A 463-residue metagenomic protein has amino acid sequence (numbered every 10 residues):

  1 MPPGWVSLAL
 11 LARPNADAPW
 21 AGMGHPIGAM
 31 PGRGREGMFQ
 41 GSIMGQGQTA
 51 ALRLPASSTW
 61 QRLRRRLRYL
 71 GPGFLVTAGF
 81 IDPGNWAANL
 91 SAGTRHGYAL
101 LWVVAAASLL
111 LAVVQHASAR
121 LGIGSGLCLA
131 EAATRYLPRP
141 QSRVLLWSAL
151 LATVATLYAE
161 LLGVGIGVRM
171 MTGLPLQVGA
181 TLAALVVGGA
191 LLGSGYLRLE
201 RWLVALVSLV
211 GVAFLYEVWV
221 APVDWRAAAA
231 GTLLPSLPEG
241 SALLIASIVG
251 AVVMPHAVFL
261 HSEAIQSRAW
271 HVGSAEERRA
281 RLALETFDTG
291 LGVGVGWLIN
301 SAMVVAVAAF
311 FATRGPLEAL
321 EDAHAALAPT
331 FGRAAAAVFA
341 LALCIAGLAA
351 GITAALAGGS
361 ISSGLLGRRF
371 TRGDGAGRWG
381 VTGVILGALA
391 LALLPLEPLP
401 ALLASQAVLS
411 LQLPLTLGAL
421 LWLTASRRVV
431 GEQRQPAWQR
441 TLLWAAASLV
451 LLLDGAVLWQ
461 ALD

Functional and structural regions predicted by a protein language model:
M38-G84, P140, L244, G273 (+1 more regions): Membrane-interface "cap" regions at the ends of multi-pass membrane proteins
T49-P55, A88-G93, H116-Q141, I166 (+3 more regions): Flexible loop linkers connecting adjacent transmembrane helices in multi-pass alpha-helical membrane transporters
V76-T77, V103-Y136, L145-A152: Juxtamembrane transmembrane-helix boundary signature
L110-S118, P140-E160, G165-G195, G250-A251 (+1 more regions): Helix-loop-helix module between adjacent transmembrane segments
A112-G124, I265-A269, S274, G294-D322: Extracellular/periplasmic helix-exit of transmembrane alpha-helices
R139-S142, Q177-A180, L291, A334-A336 (+2 more regions): Loop-to-transmembrane helix boundary motifs in multi-pass membrane proteins
L146-W147, M171-L192, L209-F214, T371-A390 (+1 more regions): Transmembrane alpha-helical segments of multi-pass small-molecule transport proteins
S208-L234, I245-I265, A419-R428, L453-D463: Hydrophobic alpha-helical segments and their helix-loop junctions in multi-pass secondary transporters
